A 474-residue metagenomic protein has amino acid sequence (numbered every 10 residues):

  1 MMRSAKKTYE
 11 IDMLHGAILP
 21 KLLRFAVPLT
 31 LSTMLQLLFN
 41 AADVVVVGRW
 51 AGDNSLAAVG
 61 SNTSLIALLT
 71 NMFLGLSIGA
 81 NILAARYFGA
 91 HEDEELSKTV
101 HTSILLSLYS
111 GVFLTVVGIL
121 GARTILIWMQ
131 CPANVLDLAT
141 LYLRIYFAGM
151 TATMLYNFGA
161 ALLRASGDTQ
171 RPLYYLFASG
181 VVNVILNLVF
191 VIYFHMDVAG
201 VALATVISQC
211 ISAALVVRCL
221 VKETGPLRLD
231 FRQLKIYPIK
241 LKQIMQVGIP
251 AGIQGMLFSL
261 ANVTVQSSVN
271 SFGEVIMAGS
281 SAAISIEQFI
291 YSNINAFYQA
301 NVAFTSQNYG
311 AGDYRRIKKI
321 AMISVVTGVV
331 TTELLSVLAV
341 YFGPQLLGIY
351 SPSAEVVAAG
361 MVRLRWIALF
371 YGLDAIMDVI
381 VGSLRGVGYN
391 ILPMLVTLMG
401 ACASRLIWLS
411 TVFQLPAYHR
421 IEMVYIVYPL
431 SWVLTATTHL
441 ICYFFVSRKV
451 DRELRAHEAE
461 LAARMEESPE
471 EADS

Functional and structural regions predicted by a protein language model:
M1-A26, A84-G149, V182, Y193-I249 (+2 more regions): Short alpha-helical transmembrane segments in multi-pass integral membrane proteins
M13-W50, S64-G79, L83, L108-T115 (+5 more regions): N-terminal transmembrane alpha-helices
R24-D43, I145, Y156, S179 (+5 more regions): Transmembrane helical elements of multi-pass membrane transporters/channels
L29, T33, V45, I82 (+16 more regions): Transmembrane alpha-helix boundary and packing residues in multipass membrane permease domains and related
M34, L38-A57, L126-A133, V189-M196 (+4 more regions): Helix-terminus/linker motif at the lipid-water interface of multi-pass membrane proteins
A51-S64, A139, L143, A202 (+3 more regions): Small-residue hotspots at the loop-to-helix junctions and early N-terminal turns of transmembrane alpha-helices
L56-V116, T153-P172, G279-G343, D374-T397 (+1 more regions): Small-residue-rich hydrophobic transmembrane alpha-helices
S77, I145-R164, Y175-N183, V201-V216 (+5 more regions): Short runs within selected transmembrane alpha-helices of multi-pass transporters and secretion channels
